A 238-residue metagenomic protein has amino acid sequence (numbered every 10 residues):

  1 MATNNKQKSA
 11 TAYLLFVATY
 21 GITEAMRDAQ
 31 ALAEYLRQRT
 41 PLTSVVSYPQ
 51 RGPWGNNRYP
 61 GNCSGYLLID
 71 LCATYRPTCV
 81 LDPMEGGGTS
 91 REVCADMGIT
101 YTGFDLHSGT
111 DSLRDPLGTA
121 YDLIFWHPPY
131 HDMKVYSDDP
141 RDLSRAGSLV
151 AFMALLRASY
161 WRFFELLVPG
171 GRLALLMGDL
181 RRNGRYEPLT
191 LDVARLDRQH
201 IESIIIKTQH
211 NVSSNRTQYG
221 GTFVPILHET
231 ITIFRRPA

Functional and structural regions predicted by a protein language model:
A2-A238: Class I S-adenosyl-L-methionine-dependent methyltransferase catalytic core
